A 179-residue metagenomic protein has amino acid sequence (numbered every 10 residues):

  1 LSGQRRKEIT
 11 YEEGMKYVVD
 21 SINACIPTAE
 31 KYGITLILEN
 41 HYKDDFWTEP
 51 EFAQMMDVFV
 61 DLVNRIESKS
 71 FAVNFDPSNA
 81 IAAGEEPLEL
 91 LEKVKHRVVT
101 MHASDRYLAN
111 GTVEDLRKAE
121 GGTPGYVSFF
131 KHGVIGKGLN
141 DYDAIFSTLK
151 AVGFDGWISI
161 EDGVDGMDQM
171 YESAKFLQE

Functional and structural regions predicted by a protein language model:
L1-I9, Y32-D45, S159-I160: Active-site groove signature of glycoside hydrolases
E8-G14, T48, G133-K137: Active-site mouth loops of central-metabolism enzymes
T10-Y17, D141, Q169: Conserved acidic
Y11, Y17-V18, N40-F46, V73: Short N-terminal helix-initiation segments at or just after the protein's N-terminus
G14-Y32: An active-site-proximal structural segment forming one wall of the substrate-binding cleft that immediately precedes
N23-A24, T35, A53-E179: Histidine-acidic metal/acid-base catalytic patches
D45-A53: Short, flexible/disordered intra-domain loops and linkers
